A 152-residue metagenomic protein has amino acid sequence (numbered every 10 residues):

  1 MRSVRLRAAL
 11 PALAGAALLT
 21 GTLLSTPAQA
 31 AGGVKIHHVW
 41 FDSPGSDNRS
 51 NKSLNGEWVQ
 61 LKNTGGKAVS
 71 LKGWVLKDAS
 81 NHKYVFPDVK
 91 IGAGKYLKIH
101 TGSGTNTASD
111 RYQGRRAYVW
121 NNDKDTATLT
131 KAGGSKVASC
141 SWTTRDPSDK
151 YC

Functional and structural regions predicted by a protein language model:
R2-A12, T20-K72, Y118-N122, S139-C152: A structural motif detector for short, solvent-exposed N-terminal "entry" segments of globular domains
V39, A79-S80, H100-S103, T130-A132: Active-site-proximal beta-strand/loop segments in catalytic clefts of secreted hydrolases
T64-K67, G102-N106, A132-K136: Acidic glycine-/aspartate-rich tracts in secreted/extracellular proteins
K72-D78: Short Gly/aromatic-enriched secondary-structure transition segments
N81-G114: Intrinsically disordered, low-complexity Pro/Gly/Ser/Thr-rich segments with frequent PxxP/GP/PP motifs and embedded
R111-K131: Short, surface-exposed ligand- or partner-binding patches at beta-edge/loop junctions that are enriched in aromatics
T128-T143: Short, exposed beta-strand-loop hairpins at the edges of beta-sheets in extracellular/periplasmic proteins
